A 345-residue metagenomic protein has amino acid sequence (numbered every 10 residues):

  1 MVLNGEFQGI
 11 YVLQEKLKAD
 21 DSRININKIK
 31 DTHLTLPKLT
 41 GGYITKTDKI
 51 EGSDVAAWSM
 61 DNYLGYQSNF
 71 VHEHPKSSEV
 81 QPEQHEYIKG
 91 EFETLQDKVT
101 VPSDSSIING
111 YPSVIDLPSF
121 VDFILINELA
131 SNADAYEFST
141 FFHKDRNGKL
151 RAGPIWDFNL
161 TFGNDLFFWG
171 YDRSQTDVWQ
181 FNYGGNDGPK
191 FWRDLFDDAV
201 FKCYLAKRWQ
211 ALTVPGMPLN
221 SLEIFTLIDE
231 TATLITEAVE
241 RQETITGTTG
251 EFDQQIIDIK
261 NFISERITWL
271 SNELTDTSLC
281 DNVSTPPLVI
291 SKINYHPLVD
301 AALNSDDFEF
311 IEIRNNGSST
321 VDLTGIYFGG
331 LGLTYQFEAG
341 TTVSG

Functional and structural regions predicted by a protein language model:
M1-N69: Conserved ATP-binding subdomain of kinase catalytic cores across diverse folds
V2-N4, H143-K144, R314-N316, G329: A generic structural motif
E6-Q8, K16-D20, I50-G52, F158-T161 (+3 more regions): Solvent-exposed loop/turn segments at secondary-structure junctions within structured extracellular/periplasmic domains
F7-Q8, N69-P287: Middle-to-C-terminal accessory/interaction subdomains
L13-A19, D157, A339-V343: A short, sequence-level motif marking secondary-structure junctions
E15, D134, D157, K292 (+1 more regions): Acidic active-site catalytic centers that drive phospho-/nucleotidyl reactions and related ester hydrolyses
S22-R23, S53-V55, G163, L270-E273 (+1 more regions): Short, solvent-exposed loop/turn elements at domain surfaces
L279-G345: Activation on beta-sandwich/Ig-like modules and their edge loops
